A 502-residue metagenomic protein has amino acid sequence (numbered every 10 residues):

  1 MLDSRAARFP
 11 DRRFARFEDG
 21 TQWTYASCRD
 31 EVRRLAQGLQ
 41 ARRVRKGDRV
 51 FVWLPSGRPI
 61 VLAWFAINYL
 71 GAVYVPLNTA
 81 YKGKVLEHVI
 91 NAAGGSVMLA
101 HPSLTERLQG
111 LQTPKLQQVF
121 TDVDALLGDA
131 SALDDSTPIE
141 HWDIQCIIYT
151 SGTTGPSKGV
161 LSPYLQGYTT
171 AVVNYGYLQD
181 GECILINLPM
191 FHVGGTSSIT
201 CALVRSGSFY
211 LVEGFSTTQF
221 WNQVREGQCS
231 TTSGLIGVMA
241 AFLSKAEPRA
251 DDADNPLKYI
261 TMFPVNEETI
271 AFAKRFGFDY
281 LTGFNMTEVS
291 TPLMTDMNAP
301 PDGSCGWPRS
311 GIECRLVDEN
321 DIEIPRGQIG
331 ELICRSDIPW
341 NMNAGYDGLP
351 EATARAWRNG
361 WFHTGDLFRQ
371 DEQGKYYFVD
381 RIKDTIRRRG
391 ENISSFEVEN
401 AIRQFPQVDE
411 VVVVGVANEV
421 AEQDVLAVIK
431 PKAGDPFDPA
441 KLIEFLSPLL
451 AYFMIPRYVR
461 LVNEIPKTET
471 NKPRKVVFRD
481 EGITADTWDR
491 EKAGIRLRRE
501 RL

Functional and structural regions predicted by a protein language model:
P10-D11, S131-Y149, P156, Y177-C183: Conserved pre-ATP/AMP-binding loop-to-beta segment of ANL
D11-G57, V61-F65, K82-E87, L165: Conserved AMP-binding/adenylate-forming core of the ANL superfamily
T24-A26, Q145-T169: Conserved AMP-binding A3 loop
Q37, A41-R42, F65, Y69-G128 (+5 more regions): Structural core segment of the AMP-binding/adenylate-forming
F51-W53, I60, W64, N68-L99 (+4 more regions): Short beta-strand->loop structural element characteristic of the AMP-binding/adenylate-forming
Y81, M98, C314, C334-I338 (+6 more regions): AMP-binding/adenylate-forming catalytic core of the ANL superfamily
Y168-C183, F191-T231, K245: Conserved AMP-binding/adenylation subdomain of ANL enzymes
V204, E226-L235, S244-D302, E313 (+1 more regions): Gly/Ser/Thr-rich phosphate-binding loop
